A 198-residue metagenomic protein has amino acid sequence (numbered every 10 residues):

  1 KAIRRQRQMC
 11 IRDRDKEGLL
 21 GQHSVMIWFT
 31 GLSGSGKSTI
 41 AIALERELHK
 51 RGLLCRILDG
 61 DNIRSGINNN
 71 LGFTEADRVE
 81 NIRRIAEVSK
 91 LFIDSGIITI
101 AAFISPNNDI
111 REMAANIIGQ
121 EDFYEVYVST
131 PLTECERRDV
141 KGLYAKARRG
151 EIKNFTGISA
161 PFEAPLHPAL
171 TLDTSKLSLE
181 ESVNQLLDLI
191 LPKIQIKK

Functional and structural regions predicted by a protein language model:
K1-R7: Single conserved hydrophobic/aromatic residue that forms the stacking wall/gate of nucleotide- or nucleobase-binding
E17-S24: Phosphate-binding P-loop
F29: Hydrophobic anchor at the beta1->P-loop junction of P-loop NTPases
S33: The conserved Walker
K37: Conserved lysine of the Walker
I42-K90, D94: Conserved substrate/cofactor phosphate-moiety recognition/catalytic segment in nucleotide-dependent phosphotransferases
G66-F73, D77, S89-A147, N154: ATP-dependent NMP and nucleoside kinases share a basic, alpha-helical "lid"
S129-Q185, K193-K198: Small-molecule kinase domains that catalyze NTP-dependent phosphoryl transfer to phosphate-bearing small molecules
